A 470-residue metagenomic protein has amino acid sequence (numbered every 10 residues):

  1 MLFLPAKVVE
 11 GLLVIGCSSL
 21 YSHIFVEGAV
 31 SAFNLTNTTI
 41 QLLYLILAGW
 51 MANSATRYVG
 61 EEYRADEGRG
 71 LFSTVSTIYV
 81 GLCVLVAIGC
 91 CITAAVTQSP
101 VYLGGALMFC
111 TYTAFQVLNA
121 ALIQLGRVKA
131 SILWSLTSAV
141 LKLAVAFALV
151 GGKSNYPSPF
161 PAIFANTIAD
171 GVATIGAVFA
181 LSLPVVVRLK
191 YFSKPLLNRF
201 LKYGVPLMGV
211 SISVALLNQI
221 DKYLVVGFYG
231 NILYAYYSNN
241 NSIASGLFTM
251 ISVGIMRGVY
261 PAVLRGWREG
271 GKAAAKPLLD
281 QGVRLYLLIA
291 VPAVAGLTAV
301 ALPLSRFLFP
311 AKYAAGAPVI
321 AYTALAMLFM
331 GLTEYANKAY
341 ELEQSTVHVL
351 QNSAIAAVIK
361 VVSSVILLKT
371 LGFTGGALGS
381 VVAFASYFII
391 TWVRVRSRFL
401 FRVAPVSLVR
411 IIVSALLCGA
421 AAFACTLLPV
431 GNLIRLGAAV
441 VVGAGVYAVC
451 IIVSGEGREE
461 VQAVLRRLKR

Functional and structural regions predicted by a protein language model:
M1-A52, M108, A139-L143, F147 (+3 more regions): Signature of the first transmembrane helix
L2-E10, L35-P100, K272-A293, N352: Membrane-water interface segments that mark the loop-to-transmembrane alpha-helix transition
V14, S18-S19, L47-R64, N240 (+3 more regions): Helix-loop junctions and terminal segments of transmembrane helices in multi-pass membrane transport/translocation
G28, T93-M108, D280, L288 (+2 more regions): Interfacial segments at transmembrane-helix termini and the short loops linking adjacent helices
T113-S135, A324-I355: Membrane-interface junctions at transmembrane-helix termini in multi-pass inner-membrane proteins
I132-V185, A354-K360, F373-R394, L417 (+1 more regions): Hydrophobic alpha-helical transmembrane segments
Y156-I163, I175-N218, G258, A262-P277 (+2 more regions): Interhelical loop/hinge segments that connect adjacent transmembrane helices in multipass membrane
L233, F423-R470: Membrane-proximal transmembrane or re-entrant/amphipathic helices at the cytosolic face
